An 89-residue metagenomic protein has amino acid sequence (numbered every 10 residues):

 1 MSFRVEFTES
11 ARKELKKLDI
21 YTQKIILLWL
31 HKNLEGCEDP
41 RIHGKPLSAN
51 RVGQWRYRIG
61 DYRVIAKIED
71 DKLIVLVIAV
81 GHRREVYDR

Functional and structural regions predicted by a protein language model:
S2-R4, E9, K13, K24 (+3 more regions): Enriched for short, Lys/Arg-rich terminal
D19-Y21: Short helix-coil-helix linker/hinge
K32-R56: A short, surface-exposed loop/turn module that caps and links secondary-structure elements
